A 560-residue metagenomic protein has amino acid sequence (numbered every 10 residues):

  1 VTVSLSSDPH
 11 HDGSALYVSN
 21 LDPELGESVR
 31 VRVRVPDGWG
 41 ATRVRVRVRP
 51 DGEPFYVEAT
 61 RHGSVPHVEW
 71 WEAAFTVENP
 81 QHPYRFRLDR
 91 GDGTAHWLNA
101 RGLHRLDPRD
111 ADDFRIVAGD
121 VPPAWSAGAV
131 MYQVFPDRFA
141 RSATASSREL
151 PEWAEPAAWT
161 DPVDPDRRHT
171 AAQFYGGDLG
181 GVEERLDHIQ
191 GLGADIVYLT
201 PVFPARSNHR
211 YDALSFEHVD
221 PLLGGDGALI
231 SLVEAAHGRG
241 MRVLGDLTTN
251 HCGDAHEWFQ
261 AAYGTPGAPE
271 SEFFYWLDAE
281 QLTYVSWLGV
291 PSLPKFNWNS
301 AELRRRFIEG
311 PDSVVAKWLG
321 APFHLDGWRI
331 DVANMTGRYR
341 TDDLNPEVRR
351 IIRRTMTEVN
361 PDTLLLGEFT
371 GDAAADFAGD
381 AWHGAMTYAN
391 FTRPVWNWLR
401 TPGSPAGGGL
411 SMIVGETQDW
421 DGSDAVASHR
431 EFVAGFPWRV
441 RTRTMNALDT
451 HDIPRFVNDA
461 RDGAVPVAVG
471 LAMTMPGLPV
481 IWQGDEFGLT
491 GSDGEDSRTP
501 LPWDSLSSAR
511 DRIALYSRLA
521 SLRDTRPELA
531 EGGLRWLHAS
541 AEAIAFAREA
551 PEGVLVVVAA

Functional and structural regions predicted by a protein language model:
V1-Y132: Glycan-association/targeting regions that enable binding to alpha-glucans and other polysaccharides
A15-L16, L21-S28, L529-G553: Surface beta-strand/loop "capping" patches
V33, V134, I189, L199 (+10 more regions): Conserved, mostly hydrophobic/aromatic
R101-L103, D254-E270, V315, L319-G320 (+7 more regions): Conserved alpha/beta catalytic core and glycan-binding cleft of carbohydrate-active enzymes
A129-V134, I196, G240-L244, L325-R329 (+4 more regions): Structural preference for beta-strand elements that scaffold enzyme active sites
F135-D195, V202-F323, V348, I352-E358 (+1 more regions): Substrate-binding/active-site clefts of carbohydrate-active enzymes
H251, S313-Y339, N446-T450: Active-site groove signature of glycoside hydrolases
E431, P500-A539: Aromatic- and carboxylate-lined catalytic core of secreted/periplasmic carbohydrate-active enzymes
